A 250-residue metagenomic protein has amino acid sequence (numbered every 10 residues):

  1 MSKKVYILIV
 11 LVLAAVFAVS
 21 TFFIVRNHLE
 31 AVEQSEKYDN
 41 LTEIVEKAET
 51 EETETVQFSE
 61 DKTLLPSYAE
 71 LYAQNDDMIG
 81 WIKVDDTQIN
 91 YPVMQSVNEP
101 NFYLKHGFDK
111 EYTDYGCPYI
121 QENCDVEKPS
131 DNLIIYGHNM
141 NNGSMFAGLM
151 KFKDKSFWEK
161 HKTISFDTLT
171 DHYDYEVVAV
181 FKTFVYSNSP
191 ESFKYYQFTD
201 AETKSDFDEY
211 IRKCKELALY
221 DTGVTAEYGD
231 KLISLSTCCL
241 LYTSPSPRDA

Functional and structural regions predicted by a protein language model:
S2-S59: N-terminal membrane-targeting segments
E60-M78, Q95, E99-C124, S144-D154 (+3 more regions): N-terminal post-signal-peptidase region of extra-cytosolic proteins
M78-G80, T87-I89, D131-L133, K160-K162 (+2 more regions): Envelope-exposed proteins and targeting segments
Q88-N90, E99, M140-N142, K182-Y186 (+1 more regions): Solvent-exposed loop/turn segments at secondary-structure junctions within structured extracellular/periplasmic domains
C117-E191: Mid-length scaffold segments of soluble, non-membrane domains
T170-H172, F181-I211, K215: Charged, low-complexity helical/coil segments in non-catalytic cytosolic or luminal regions
K204-T222, A226-L232: A residue-level detector for the "anchor" residue at the start of short, highly conserved motifs
Y242-P247: Conserved small/polar residues in nucleotide/adenosyl-binding loops
